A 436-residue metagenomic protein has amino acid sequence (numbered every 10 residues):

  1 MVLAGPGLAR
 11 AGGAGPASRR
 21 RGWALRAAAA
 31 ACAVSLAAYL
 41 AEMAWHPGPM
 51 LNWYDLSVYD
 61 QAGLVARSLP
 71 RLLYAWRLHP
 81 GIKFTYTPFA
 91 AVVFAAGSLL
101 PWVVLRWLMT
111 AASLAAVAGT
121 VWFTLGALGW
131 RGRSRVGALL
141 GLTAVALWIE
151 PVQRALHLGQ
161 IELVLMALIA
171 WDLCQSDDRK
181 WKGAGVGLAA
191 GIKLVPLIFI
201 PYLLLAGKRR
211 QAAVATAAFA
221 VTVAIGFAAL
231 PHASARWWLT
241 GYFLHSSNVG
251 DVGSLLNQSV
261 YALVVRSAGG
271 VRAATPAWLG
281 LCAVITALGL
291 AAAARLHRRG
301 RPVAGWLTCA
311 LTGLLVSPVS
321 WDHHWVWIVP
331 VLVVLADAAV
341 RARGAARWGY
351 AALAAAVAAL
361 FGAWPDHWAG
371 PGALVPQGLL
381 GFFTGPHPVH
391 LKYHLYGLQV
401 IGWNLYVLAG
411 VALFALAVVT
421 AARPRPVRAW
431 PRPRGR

Functional and structural regions predicted by a protein language model:
M1-K182, R209-D322, G378-Y406, V419-R436: Primarily membrane-embedded glycan-assembly and transfer machineries that use lipid-linked glycans
F94-A95, E162, V195-A206: Hydrophobic alpha-helical segments with transmembrane-like composition
V186-L203, V316-W327: Transmembrane helices and adjacent periplasmic/lumenal helix-loop junctions of polyprenol-phosphate-dependent
I198-V223, A338-A342: Perimembrane helix-loop-helix junctions
A215, V326-V331: Hydrophobic core segments of alpha-helical transmembrane domains in multi-pass membrane proteins
V329-V334, W403-T420: Hydrophobic cores of alpha-helical transmembrane segments in multi-pass inner/ER membrane proteins, independent
R343-A363: Signature aromatic-anchored transmembrane alpha helix within multi-pass, membrane-resident enzymes that catalyze glycan
D366-L380: Membrane-helix interface motif
